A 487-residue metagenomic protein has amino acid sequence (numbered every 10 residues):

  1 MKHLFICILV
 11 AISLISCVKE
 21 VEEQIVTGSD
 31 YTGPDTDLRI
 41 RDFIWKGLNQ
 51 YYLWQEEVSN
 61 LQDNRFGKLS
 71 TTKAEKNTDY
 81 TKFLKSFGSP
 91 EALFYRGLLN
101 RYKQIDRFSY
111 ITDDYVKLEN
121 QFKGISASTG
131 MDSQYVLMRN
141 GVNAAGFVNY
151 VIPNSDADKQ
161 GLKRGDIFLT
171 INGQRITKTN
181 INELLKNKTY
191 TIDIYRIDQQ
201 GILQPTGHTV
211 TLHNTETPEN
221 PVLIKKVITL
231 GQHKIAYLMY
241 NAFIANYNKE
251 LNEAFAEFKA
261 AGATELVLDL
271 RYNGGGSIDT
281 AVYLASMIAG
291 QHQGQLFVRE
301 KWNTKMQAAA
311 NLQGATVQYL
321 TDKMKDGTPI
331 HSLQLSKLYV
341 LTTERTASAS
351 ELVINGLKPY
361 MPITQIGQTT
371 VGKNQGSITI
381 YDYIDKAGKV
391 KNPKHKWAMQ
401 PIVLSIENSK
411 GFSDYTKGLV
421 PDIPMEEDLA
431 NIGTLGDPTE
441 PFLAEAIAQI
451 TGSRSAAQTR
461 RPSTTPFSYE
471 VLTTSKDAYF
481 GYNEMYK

Functional and structural regions predicted by a protein language model:
K2-I8: Sec-dependent signal peptide recognition, specifically the positively charged N-region followed immediately by
V10-A11, G452: Short, linear, compositionally biased motifs with a strong N-terminal bias
S13-S16: C-terminal motif of bacterial Sec signal peptides marking the signal peptidase cleavage site
V18-E265, G290, T464-K487: Flexible, low-complexity junctional segments that flank or bridge functional domains
A236-Y237, N246-F258, E265, G274-K487: C-terminal "post-core" interaction segments
R271: Active-site beta-strand/loop signature of hydrolases that rely on acidic residues for catalysis
